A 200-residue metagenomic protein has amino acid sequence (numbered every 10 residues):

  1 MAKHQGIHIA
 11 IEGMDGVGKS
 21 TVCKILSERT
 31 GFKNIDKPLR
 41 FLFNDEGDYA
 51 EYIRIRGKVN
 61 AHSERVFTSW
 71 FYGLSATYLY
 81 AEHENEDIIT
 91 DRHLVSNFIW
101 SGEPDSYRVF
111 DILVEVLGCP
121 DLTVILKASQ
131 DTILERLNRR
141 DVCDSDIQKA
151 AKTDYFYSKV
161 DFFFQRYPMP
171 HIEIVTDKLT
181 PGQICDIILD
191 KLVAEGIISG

Functional and structural regions predicted by a protein language model:
A2, N138-D144, K149-G200: NTP-dependent small-molecule kinase module
I11: Hydrophobic anchor at the beta1->P-loop junction of P-loop NTPases
M14: P-loop (Walker A) phosphate-binding loop of NTP-binding proteins
K19: Conserved lysine of the Walker
V22: Hydrophobic positions on the alpha1 helix immediately C-terminal to the Walker A/P-loop
E28-D36: Post-Walker A helix-loop "phosphate-sensing" segment adjacent to the P-loop in P-loop NTPases
P38-R108: ATP-dependent small-molecule kinase phosphotransfer cores that center on conserved nucleotide phosphate-binding segments
W100, D105-F162: A glycine- and Lys/Arg-enriched "phosphate-lid" helix/loop adjacent to the NTP-binding pocket of small-molecule kinases
